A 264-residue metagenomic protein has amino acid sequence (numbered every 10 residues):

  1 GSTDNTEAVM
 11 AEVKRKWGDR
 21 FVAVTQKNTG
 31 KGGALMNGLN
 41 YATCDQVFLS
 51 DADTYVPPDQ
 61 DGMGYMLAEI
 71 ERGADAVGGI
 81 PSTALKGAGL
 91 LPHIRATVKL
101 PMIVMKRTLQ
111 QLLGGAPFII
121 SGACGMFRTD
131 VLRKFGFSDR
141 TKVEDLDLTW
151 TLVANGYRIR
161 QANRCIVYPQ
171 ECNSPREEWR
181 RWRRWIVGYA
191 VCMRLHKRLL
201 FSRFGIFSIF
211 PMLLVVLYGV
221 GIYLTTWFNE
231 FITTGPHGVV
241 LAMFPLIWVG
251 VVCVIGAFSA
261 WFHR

Functional and structural regions predicted by a protein language model:
G1-V24: Acidic donor-binding segment of Leloir-type glycosyltransferases
E7-A11, K31-N40, M63, T149-W150: Short, conserved alpha-helix that lines the donor NDP-sugar binding/gating region of sugar-transfer enzymes
R15-G18, G32-A34, C44, V56-D61 (+5 more regions): Long helical/loop segments within the catalytic core of UDP-sugar-dependent glycosyltransferases, especially the large
V47: Short aromatic/hydrophobic "clamp" motif used to bind/position activated sugar donors
D51-Y55: The conserved acidic donor/metal-binding loop of glycosyltransferases
R140, T149-V167: Catalytic donor-sugar/metal-binding loop of nucleotide-sugar-dependent glycosyltransferases
N163-E178: Active-site donor/metal-binding and catalytic loop motifs of nucleotide-sugar-dependent glycosylation enzymes
L214-R264: Membrane-embedded multi-pass helical conduit in multi-pass membrane proteins, especially envelope-biosynthetic
